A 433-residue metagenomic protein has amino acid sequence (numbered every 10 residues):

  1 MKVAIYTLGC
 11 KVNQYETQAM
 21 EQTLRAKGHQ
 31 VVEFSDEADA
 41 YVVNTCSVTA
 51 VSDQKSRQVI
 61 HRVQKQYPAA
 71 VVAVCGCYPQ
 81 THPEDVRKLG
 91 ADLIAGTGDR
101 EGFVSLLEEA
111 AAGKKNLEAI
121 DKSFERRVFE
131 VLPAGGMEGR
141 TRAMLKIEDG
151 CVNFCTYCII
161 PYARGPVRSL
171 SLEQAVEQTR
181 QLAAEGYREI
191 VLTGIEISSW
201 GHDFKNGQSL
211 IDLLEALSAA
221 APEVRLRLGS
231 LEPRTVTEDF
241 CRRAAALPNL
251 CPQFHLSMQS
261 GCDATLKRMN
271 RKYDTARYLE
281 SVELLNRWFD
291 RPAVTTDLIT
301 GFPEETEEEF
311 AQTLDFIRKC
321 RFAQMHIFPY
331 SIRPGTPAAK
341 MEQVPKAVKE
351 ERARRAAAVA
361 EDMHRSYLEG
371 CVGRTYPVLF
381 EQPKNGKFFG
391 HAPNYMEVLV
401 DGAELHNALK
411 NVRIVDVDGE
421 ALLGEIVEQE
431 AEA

Functional and structural regions predicted by a protein language model:
M1-W200, D239, A244, L250 (+8 more regions): Proteins enriched for Cys/Gly/acidic motifs involved in redox and nucleic-acid/cofactor modification
T7, S230, M258-S260, F380 (+1 more regions): Flexible glycine-/small-residue-rich
S47-V48, R164-G165, F204-G207, K267-Y273 (+1 more regions): Short glycine-enriched, charge-decorated loop/helix-capping segments at active-site entrances that position
V72-A73, T81, A184-E307: Conserved SAM/AdoMet-binding glycine-rich loop
E138-R140, C151-V152, L250, S260 (+5 more regions): Short flexible coil/turn linkers enriched for glycine and charged/polar residues that connect secondary-structure
C155, L192, L228, L256 (+6 more regions): Conserved, mostly hydrophobic/aromatic
E305, K319-F322: Contiguous mid-protein beta-loop-alpha structural module that forms a pocket-lining wall or clamp of enzyme active
I332, K340-A433: Terminal RNA-binding accessory module
